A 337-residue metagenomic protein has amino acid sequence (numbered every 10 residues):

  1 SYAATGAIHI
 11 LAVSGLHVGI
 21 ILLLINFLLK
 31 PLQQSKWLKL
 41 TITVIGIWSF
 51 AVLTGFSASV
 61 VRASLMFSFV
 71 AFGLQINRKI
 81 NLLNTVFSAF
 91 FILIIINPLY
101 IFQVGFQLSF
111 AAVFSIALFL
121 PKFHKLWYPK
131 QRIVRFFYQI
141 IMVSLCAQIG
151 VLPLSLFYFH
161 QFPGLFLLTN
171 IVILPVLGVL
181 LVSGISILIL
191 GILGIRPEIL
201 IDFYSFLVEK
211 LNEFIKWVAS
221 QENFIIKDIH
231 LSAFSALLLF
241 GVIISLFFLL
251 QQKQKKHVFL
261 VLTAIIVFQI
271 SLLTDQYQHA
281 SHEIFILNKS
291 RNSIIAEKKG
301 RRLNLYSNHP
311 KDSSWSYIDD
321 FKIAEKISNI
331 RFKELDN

Functional and structural regions predicted by a protein language model:
Y2-F166, D228-H279: Hydrophobic alpha-helical transmembrane segments in multi-pass membrane proteins
A4, L156-V172, L180-L239: Membrane-interface amphipathic/re-entrant loop segments adjacent to transmembrane helices in multi-pass membrane
A71-F72, F91, F114, L118 (+9 more regions): Generic recognition of well-ordered alpha-helical segments
L99-V104, P197-E213, H230-L246, I295-G300 (+1 more regions): Alpha-helical membrane-embedding segments and immediately adjacent membrane-interface amphipathic helices
Q276-I295: Alpha-helical transmembrane signal-anchor/signal-peptide segments
S290-N292, A296-N337: Extracytosolic and intramembrane catalytic regions of membrane-associated proteins in envelope/secretory systems
